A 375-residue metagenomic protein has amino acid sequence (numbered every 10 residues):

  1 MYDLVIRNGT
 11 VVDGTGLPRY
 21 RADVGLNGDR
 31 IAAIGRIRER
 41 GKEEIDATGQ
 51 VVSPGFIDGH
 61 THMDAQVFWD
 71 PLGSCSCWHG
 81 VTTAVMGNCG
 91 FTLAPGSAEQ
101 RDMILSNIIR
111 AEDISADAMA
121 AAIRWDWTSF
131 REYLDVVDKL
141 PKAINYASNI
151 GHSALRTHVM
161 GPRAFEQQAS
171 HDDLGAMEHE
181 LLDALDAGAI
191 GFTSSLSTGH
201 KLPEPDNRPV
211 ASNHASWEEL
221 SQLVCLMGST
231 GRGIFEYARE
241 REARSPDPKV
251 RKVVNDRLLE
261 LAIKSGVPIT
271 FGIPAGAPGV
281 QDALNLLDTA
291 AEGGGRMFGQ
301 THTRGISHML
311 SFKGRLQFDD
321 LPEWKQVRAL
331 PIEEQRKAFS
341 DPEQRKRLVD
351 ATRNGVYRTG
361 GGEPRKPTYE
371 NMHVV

Functional and structural regions predicted by a protein language model:
Y2-L4, V11-G55: Histidine-rich, glycine-flanked metal-binding segment
G9, D29, G49, H60 (+4 more regions): Divalent metal-coordination and catalytic microenvironments
G16, T61, T303: Short, glycine/acidic-enriched loop or turn micro-motifs at the edges of active sites
R21, Q66-F68, N88, L196 (+1 more regions): Short, function-defining helix-loop hinge/capping sites that tune catalysis or transport
E39-D117: Metal-associated gating/positioning segment near the N- to mid-region
I123-E132: Core domains of carbohydrate- and sulfate-ester-processing enzymes
Y133-V137, A143-N145, N149-P162, Q167-H171 (+5 more regions): Active-site neighborhoods of metal-dependent hydrolases
